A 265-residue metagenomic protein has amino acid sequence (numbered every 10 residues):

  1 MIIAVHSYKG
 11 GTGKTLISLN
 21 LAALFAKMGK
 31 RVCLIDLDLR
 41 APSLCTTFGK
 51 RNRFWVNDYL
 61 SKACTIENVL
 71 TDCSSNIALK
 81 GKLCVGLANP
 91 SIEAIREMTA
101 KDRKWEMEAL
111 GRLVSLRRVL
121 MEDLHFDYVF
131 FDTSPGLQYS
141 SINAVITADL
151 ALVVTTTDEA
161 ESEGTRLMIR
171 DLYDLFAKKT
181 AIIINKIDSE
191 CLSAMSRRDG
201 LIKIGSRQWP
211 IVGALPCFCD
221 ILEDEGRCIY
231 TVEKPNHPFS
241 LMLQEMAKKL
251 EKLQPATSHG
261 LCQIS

Functional and structural regions predicted by a protein language model:
I2-V69, D127-Y128: Walker A/P-loop NTP-binding active-site region of P-loop NTPases, recognizing the glycine-rich GxxxxGKT/S
L39-M121, E223-G226: P-loop/Walker-type NTP enzyme "switch/lid" segment
L39-R40, P90-E93, G136, D158-A160 (+2 more regions): Conserved nucleotide-binding/hydrolysis micro-motifs of P-loop NTPases
W105-L110, G226-S265: NTP-binding/hydrolysis catalytic cores, primarily Walker-type P-loop NTPases
L124, Q138-E159: Inter-motif core of Ras-like GTPase G domains
Y128, L150-V153, A181, I211-G213: Well-ordered beta-strand positions
T165-A177: Conserved C-terminal guanine-recognition region of P-loop GTPase G domains, centered on the G4
K186-S189, R198-V232, L243: Beta-strand-loop-alpha "switch" segments that mediate conformational coupling across diverse proteins
